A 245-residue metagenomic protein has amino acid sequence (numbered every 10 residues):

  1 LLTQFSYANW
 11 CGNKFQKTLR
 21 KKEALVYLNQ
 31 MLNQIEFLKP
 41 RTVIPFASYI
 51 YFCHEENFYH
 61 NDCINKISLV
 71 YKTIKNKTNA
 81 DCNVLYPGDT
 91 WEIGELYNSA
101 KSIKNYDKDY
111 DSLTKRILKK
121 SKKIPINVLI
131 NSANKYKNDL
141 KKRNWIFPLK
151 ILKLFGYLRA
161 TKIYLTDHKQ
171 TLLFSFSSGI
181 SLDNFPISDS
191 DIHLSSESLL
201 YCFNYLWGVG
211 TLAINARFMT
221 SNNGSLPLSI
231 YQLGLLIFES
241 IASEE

Functional and structural regions predicted by a protein language model:
L1-L2, R41-I44, D81-C82, A160-K162 (+1 more regions): Hydrophobic beta-strand segments of well-ordered beta-sheets in folded domains
L1-S6, N83-G88, L182-F185: A generic structural motif
L1-T78: Cap/insert and terminal regions of metallo-dependent hydrolase folds
A47-I50, A80-W91: Acidic carboxylate-rich catalytic motifs and surrounding loops in phosphoryl-/glycosyl-chemistry enzymes
W91-E245: Feature captures hydrophobic
